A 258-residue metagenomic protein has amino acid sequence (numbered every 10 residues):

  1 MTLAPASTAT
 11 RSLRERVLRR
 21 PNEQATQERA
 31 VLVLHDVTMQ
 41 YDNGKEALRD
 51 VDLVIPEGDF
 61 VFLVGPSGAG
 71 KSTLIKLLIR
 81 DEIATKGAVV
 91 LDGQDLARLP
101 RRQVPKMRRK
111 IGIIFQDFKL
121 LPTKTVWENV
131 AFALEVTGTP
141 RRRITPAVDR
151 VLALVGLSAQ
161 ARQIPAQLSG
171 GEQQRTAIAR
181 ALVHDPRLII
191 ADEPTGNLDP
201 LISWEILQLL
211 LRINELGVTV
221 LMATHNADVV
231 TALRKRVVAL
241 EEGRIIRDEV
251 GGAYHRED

Functional and structural regions predicted by a protein language model:
I79: Helix-to-loop junction immediately C-terminal to a conserved catalytic motif
G87-D95: Conserved ABC transporter NBD signature motif
K124-F132: Short coil-to-helix segment of the ABC ATPase nucleotide-binding domain corresponding to the Q-loop/switch region
I164-L168, E172-Q174: Conserved ABC ATPase signature
D185: Conserved catalytic motifs of ABC-family nucleotide-binding domains
I189-D192: Catalytic Walker B motif of ABC-type/P-loop ATPase nucleotide-binding domains
